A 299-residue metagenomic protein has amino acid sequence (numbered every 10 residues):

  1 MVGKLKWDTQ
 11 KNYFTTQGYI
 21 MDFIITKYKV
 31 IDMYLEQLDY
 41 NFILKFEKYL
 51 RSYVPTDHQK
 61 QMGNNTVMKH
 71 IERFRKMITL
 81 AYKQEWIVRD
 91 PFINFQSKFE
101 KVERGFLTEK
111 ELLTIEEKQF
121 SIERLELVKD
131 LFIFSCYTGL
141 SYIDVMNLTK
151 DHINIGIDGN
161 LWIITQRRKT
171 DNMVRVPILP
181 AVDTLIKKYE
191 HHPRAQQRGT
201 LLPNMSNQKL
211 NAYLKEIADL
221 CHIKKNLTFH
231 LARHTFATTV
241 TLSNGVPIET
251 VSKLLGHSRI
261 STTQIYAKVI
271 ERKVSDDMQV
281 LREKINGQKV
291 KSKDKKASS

Functional and structural regions predicted by a protein language model:
D8, T16-T26, S52-F92, I143: N-terminal DNA-binding recognition helix of tyrosine site-specific recombinases/integrases
L38, K69, L127-V128, N204-Q208 (+1 more regions): Short basic/aromatic active-site micro-motif
K60-N64, M68-H70, I87, P91-Y142: Basic, Lys/Arg- and aromatic-enriched nucleic-acid-binding interface segment
K101, R168-K187, A195-E216: C-terminal catalytic core of Y-nucleophile DNA break-rejoin enzymes
F106, R167-D171, N207, L255-V280: Catalytic-site neighborhood detector that most strongly recognizes the C-terminal catalytic loop/helix of tyrosine
I133, Y137, I143-D144, Y213-E216 (+2 more regions): C-terminal catalytic core of tyrosine-transesterase DNA break-rejoin enzymes
H152-D158, K224-K225, G245-I265, R272 (+2 more regions): Short, polar N-cap/turn motifs at the start of nucleic acid-interacting alpha helices
H192-Q196, L281-S299: C-terminal secondary-structure termini that scaffold catalytic or DNA-interacting sites
